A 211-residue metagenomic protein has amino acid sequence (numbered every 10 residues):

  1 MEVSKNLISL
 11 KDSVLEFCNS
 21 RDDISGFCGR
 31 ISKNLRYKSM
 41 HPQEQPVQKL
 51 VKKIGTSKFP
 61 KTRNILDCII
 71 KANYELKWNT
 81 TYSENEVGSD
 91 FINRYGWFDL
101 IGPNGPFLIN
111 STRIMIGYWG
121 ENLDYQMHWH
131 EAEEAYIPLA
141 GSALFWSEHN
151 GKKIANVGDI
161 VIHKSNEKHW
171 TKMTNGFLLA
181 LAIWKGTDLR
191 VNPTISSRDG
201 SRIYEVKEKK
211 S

Functional and structural regions predicted by a protein language model:
V3-N110, E208-S211: A short, N-terminal "cap"/entry segment at the start of jelly-roll beta-barrel domains of the cupin/DSBH fold
N6-D12, C18, T174-S211: Double-stranded beta-helix
F98-P103, T112-H130, K152, K164-E167: Conserved short histidine dyad/triad with adjacent acidic residue
L108-I109, Y125-H130, S147, K172-M173: Short histidine-centered beta-strand/loop micro-motifs that create catalytic or ligand/metal-coordination sites
I116-N122, W129-F145, W184-G186: Short, conserved beta-strand element in jelly-roll/cupin
W119, A135, K168-H169, I203-S211: N-terminal functional module detector in eukaryotic proteins
A135, H149-K168: Short acidic-glycine-tyrosine-enriched beta hairpin
